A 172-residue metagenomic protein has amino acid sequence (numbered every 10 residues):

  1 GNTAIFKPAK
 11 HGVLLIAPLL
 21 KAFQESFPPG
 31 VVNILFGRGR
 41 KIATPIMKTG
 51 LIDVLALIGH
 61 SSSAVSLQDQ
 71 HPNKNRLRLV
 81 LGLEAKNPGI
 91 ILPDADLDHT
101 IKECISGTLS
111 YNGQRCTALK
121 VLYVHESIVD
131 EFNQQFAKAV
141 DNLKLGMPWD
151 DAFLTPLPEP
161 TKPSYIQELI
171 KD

Functional and structural regions predicted by a protein language model:
G1-G30, D98: Conserved small-residue-rich beta-alpha loop and adjacent elements that most often cradle the phosphate/pyrophosphate
P8, G59, L83: Glycine-rich, histidine-containing beta strand-loop boundary motifs that form or position
H11-G12, I34, G89, V124: Glycine-/small-residue-rich active-site loops that bind phosphorylated ligands and cofactors
S26-F27, K48, V54, S62-D172: ALDH superfamily catalytic-core signature
N33-D53: A structured beta-alpha segment of the ubiquitous adenosine-cofactor-binding alpha/beta core
R38, I58, G107: Conserved residues at the C-terminal ends of beta-strands
